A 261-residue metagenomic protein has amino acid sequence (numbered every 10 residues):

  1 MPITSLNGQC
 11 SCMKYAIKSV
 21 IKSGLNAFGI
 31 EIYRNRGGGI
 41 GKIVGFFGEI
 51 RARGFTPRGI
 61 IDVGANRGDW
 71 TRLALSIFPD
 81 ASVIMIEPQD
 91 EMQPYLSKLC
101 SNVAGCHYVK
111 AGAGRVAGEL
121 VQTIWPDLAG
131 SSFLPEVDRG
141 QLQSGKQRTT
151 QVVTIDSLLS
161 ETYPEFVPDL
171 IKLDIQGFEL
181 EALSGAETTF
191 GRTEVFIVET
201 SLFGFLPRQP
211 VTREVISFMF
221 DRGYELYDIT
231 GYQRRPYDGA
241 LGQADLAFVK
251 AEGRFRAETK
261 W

Functional and structural regions predicted by a protein language model:
P2-W261: Phosphate/nucleotide-binding beta-alpha loop and adjacent structural elements of enzyme active sites
